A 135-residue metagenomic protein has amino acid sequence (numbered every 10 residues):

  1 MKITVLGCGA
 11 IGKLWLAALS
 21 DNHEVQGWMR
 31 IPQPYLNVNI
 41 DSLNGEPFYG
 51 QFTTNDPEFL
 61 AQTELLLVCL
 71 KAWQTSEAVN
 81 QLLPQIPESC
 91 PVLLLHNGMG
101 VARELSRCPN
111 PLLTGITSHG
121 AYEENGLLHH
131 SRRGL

Functional and structural regions predicted by a protein language model:
M1, E64, G134-L135: Nucleotide donor/acceptor-binding cores
M1-Y49: NAD(P)+-binding Rossmann beta1-loop-alpha1 motif at the extreme N-terminus of oxidoreductases
E46-G50, T54-L128: Rossmann-like NAD(P)(H) cofactor-binding subdomain of soluble oxidoreductases
L127-L135: Short beta-strand and adjoining strand-loop segment in the mid-core of the Rossmann-like NAD(P)-dependent dehydrogenase
